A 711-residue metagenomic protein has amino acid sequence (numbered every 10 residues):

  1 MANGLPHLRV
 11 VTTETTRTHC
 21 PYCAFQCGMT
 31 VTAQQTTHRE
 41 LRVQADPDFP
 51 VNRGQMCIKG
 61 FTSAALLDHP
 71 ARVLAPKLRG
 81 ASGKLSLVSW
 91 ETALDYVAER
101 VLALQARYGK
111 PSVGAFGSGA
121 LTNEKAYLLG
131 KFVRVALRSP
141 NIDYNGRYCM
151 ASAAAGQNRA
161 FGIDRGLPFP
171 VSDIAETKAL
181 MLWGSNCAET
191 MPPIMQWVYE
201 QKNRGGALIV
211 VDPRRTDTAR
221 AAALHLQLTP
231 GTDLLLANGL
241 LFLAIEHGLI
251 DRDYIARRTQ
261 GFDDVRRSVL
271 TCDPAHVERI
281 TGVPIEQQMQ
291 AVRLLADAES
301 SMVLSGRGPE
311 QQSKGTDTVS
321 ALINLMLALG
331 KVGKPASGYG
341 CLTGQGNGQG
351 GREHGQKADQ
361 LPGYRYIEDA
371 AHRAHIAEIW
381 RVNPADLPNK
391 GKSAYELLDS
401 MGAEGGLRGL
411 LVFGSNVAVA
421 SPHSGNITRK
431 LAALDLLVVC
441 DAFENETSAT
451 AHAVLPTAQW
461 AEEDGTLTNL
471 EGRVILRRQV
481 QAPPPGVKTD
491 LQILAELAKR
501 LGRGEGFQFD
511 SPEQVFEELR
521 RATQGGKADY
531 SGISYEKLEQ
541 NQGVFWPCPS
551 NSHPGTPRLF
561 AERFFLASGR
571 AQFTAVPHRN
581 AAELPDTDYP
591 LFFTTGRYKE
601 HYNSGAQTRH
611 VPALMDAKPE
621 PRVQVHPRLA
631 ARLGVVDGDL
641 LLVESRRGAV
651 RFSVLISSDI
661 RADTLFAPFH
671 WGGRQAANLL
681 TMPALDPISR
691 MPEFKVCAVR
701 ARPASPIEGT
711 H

Functional and structural regions predicted by a protein language model:
M1-L249, R257, G261, V265 (+7 more regions): N-terminal export/assembly segments and adjacent metallocofactor-ligating motifs of anaerobic energy-metabolism
A81-S86, L249-I285, P362-A377, R381-D386 (+5 more regions): N-terminal leader/propeptide and maturation segments of large enzyme subunits in energy/redox metabolism and hydrolases
G114-L121, I280-V283, G306-S313, Q345 (+1 more regions): Conserved short loop/turn motifs at secondary-structure junctions
Y127-Y199, R204-V210, L234-N238, R279 (+4 more regions): Extended redox/cofactor-interaction regions of prokaryotic respiratory oxidoreductases
V171, E462-P483, I493-L494, A498-R500: Glycine/threonine-rich phosphate-binding loop and adjacent beta-strand/alpha-helix elements that clamp
L180, A221-A222, T271-A275, L304-P309 (+1 more regions): Flexible glycine/proline-enriched surface loops and loop-helix/loop-strand junctions
R220-L228, P456-A458, E462, G472-P484 (+1 more regions): Short beta-alpha connecting loops at secondary-structure transitions that line or flank enzyme active sites
P484-Q542, S604, T608-Q624, R628-H711: Long, contiguous, secondary-structure-rich segments that constitute the structural scaffold of globular domains
